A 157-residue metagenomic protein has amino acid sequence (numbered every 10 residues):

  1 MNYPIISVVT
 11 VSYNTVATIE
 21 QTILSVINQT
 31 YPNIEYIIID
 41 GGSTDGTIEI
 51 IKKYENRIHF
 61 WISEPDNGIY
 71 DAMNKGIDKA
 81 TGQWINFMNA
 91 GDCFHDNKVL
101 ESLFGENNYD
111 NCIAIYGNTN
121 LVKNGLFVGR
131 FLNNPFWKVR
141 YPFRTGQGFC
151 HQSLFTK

Functional and structural regions predicted by a protein language model:
M1-K157: Nucleotide-sugar donor-binding/catalytic module of glycosyltransferases that assemble extracellular/cell-envelope
